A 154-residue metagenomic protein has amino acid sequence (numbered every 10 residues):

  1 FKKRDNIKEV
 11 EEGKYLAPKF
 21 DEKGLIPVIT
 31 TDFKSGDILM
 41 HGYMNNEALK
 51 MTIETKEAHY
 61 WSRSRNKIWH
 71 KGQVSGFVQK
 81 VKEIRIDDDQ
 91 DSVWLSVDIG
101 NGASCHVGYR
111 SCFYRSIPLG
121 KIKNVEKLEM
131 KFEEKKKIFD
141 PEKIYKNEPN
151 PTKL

Functional and structural regions predicted by a protein language model:
F1-L154: Flexible "arm" and connector segments at domain edges
